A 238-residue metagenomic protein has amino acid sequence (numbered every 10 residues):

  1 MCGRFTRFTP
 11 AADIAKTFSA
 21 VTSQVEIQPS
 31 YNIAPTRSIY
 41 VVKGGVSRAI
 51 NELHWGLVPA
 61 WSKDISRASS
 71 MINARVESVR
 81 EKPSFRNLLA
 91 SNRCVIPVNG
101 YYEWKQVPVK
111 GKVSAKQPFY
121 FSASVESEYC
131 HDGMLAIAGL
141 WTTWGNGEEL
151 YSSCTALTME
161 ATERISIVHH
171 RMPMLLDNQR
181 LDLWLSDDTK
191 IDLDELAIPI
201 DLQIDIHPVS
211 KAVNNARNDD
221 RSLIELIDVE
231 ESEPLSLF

Functional and structural regions predicted by a protein language model:
M1-F238: Short linear sequence motif anchored by a di-proline
